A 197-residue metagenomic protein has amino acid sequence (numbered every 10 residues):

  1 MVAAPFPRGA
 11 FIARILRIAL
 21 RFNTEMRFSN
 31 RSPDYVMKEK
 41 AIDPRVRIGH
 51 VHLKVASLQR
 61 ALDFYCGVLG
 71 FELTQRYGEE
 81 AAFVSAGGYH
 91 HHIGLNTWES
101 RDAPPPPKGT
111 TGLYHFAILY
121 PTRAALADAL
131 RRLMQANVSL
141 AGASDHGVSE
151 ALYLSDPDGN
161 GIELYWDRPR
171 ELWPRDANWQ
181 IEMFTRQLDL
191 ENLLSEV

Functional and structural regions predicted by a protein language model:
R27-I42, L130-V197: Vicinal oxygen chelate
F28, D43-R45, L53-W98: Core segments of cupin and vicinal oxygen chelate
M37-K40, R101-P106: Short beta-strand/turn micro-motifs at beta-sheet edges
R47-A56, P104-R132, E150-P157: Vicinal oxygen chelate
T97-S100, D167: Acetyl-CoA-dependent GNAT
